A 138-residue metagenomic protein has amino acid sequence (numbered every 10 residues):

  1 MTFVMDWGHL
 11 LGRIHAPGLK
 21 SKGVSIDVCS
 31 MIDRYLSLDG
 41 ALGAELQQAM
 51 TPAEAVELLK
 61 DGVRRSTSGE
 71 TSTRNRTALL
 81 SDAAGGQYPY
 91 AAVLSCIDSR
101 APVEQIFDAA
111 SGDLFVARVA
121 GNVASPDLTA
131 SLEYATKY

Functional and structural regions predicted by a protein language model:
T2-A84: Long, non-catalytic terminal segments
Y35, Y88-Y90, Y134, Y138: Sequence-level detector for tyrosine residue identity
M50, E54, Y88, A101 (+2 more regions): Conserved active-site and cofactor/substrate-binding residues in soluble primary-metabolism enzymes
L59, V93, A117: Divalent metal-coordination and catalytic microenvironments
G62-V63, C96-I97, V119-A120: Fold-independent oxyanion-binding glycine-rich loops and adjacent beta-strand/coil segments at enzyme active sites
S66, S99-P102, A124: Short, acidic Gly/Pro/Ser/Thr-rich loop/turn segments
T73-G112: N-terminal short beta-loop-beta anion/metal-coordinating cradle
Q105-Y138: Short HxH-centered metal-ligating active-site micro-motif
